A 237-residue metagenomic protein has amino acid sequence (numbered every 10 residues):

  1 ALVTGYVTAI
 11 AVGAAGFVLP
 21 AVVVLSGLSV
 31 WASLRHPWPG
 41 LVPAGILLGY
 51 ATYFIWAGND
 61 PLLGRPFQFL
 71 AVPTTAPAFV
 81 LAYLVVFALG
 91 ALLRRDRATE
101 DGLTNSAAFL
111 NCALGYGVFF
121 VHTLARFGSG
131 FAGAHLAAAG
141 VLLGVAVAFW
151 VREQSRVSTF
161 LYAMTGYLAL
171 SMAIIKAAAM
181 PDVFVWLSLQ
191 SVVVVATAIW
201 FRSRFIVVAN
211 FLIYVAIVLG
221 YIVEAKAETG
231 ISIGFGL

Functional and structural regions predicted by a protein language model:
A1-M164, L168-L237: Extended, compositionally biased regions that are outside compact catalytic cores
